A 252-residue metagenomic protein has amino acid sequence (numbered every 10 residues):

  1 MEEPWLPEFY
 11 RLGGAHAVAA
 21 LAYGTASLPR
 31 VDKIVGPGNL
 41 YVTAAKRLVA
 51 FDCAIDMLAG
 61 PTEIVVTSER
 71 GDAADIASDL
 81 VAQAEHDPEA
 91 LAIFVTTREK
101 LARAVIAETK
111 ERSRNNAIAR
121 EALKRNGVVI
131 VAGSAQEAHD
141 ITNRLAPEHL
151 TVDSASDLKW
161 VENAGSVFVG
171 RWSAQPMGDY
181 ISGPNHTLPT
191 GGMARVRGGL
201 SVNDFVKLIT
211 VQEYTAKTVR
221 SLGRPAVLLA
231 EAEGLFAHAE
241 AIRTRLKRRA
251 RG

Functional and structural regions predicted by a protein language model:
E2-P7, Y23-S27, R47-F51, E69-R70 (+7 more regions): Generic secondary-structure signature for well-ordered alpha-helical cores
E3-L91: Conserved NAD(P)+-binding/catalytic subdomain of aldehyde/semialdehyde dehydrogenases
P7-Y10, V31-V35, N39-L40, D56 (+8 more regions): Structural motif
R11, A15, N39, L58 (+9 more regions): Electropositive phosphate-/nucleotide-binding environments in soluble metabolic enzymes
V31, A54, A90-V95, R114-L123 (+3 more regions): Flexible, glycine/charged-enriched surface loops at secondary-structure junctions
A45-R47, A104-I106, E162, D179-I181: Short, well-ordered secondary-structure micro-motifs
A82, H86, F94-A164: A glycine- and small/hydrophobic-rich beta-loop-beta segment that serves as a flexible "lid/hinge" or phosphate-binding
A135, D140-G252: C-terminal core of ALDH-fold dehydrogenases
